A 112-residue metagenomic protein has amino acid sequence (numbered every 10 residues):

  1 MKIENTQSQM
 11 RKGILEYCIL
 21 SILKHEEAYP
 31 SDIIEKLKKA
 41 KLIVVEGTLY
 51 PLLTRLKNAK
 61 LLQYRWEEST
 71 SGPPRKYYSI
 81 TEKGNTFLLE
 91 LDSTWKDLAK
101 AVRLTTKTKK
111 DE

Functional and structural regions predicted by a protein language model:
M1-T6: Short, intrinsically disordered or compositionally biased N-terminal tails of bacterial proteins
Q7-T48: N-terminal helix-turn-helix DNA-binding core of bacterial DNA-binding proteins
L49-P51, R55-L56: Basic amphipathic alpha-helical segments that dock to polyanions
K60: Glycine-centered, phosphate/nucleic-acid-interacting loop/turn motifs that mediate DNA/RNA or nucleotide
Y64-S69: Conserved catalytic-core motifs of GNAT/GCN5-like acyltransferases
T70, P74-D92: Basic, amphipathic "hinge/linker" alpha-helix immediately C-terminal to the N-terminal HTH DNA-binding motif
T86-E112: Amphipathic alpha-helical dimerization/coiled-coil segments that flank or bridge DNA-binding/regulatory modules
